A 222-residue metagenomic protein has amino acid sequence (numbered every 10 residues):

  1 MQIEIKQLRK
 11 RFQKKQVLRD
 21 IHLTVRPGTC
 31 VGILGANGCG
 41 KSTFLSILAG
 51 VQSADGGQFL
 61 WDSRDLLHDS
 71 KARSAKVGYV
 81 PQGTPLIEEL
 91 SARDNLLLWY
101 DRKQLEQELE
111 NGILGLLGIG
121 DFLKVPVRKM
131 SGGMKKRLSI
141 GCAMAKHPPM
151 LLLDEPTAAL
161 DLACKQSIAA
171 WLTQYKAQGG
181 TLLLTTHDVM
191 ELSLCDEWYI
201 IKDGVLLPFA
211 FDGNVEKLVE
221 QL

Functional and structural regions predicted by a protein language model:
L34-A36: The feature captures the beta-strand-to-loop junction immediately N-terminal to the Walker
A49: Helix-to-loop junction immediately C-terminal to a conserved catalytic motif
G57-H68, A72-R73: Conserved ABC transporter NBD signature motif
G83, E89-R102: Q-loop/switch helix immediately C-terminal to the Walker
L97, Q107-L123: Conserved ABC ATPase "signature" region
L151-E155: Catalytic Walker B motif of ABC-type/P-loop ATPase nucleotide-binding domains
